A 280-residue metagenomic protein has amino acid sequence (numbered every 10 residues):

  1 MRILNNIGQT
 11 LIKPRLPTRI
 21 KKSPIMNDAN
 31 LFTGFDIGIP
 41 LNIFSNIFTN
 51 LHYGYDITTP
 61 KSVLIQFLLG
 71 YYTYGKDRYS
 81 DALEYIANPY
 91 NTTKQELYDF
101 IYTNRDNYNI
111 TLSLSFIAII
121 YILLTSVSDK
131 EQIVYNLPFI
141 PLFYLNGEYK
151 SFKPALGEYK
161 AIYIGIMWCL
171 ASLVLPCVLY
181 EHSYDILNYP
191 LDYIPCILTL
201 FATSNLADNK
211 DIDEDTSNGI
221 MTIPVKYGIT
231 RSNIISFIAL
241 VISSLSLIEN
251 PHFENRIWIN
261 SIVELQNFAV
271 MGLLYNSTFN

Functional and structural regions predicted by a protein language model:
A29-F48, G165-A171: The first (N-terminal) embedded transmembrane alpha-helix
S45-L64, Y121-I133, L173-I194, I248-N255: Helix-coil boundary and interhelical linker segments in multi-pass alpha-helical membrane proteins
Y55-D77, P138-P141, D185-L206: Membrane-embedded alpha-helical segments that form the functional core of polytopic membrane enzymes, especially those
Q66, G70-S115, L200-S243: Solvent-exposed interhelical
G75-Y79, L145-P154, G272-S277: C-terminal ends of transmembrane helices
N91-K94, R231, E254-N280: Extended hydrophobic alpha-helices typical of membrane-associated regions
Q95-H182: Intramembrane alpha-helical segments
A161-I212: Functional transmembrane core segments of multi-pass inner-membrane proteins
